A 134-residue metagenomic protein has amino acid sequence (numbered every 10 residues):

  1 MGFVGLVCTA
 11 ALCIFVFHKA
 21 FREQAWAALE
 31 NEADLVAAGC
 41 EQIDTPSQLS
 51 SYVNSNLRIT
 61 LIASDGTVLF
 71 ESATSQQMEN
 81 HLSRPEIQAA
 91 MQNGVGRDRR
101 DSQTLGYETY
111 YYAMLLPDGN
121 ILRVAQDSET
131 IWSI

Functional and structural regions predicted by a protein language model:
M1-V68, S72-N80, Q92, S133: Juxtamembrane segments flanking the first transmembrane helix of membrane-anchored signal-transduction proteins
R22, R58, H81-R84, R97-R100 (+1 more regions): Arginine residue identity/basic-tract feature
A38-I43, P117-G119, V124-I134: Helix-start (N-cap) segments at beta->loop->alpha junctions that couple sensory/regulatory domains to adjoining helices
V53, Q76-D118: Membrane-proximal, non-catalytic sensory/regulatory domains of signal-transducing membrane proteins
T60-I62, Y112, R123: Soluble periplasmic/extracytoplasmic beta-strand elements of cell-envelope proteins
G66-A73, E86-Q88, N120-T130: Short, Lys/Arg-enriched charge-dense amphipathic segments
